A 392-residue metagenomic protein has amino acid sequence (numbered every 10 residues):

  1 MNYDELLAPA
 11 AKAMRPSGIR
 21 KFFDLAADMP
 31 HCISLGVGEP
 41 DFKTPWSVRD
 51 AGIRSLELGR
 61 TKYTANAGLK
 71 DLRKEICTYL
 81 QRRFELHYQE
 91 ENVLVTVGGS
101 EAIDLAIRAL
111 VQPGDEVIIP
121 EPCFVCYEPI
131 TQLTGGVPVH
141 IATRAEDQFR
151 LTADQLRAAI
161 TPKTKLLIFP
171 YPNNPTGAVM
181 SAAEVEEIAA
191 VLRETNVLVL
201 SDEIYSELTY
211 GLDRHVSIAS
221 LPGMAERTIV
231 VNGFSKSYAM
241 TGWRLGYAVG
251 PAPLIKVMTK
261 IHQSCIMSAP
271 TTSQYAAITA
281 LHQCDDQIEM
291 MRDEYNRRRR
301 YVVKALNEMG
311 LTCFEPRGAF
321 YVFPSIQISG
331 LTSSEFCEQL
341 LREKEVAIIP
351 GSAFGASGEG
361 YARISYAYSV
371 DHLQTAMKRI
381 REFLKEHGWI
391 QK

Functional and structural regions predicted by a protein language model:
M1-M14, F23-M29, I33, V37-S55 (+1 more regions): PLP-dependent class I/II
G59-Y63, M291: A short acidic, glycine-rich active-site loop that binds or catalyzes chemistry on phosphate/adenosine moieties
Y63-V97: Conserved N-terminal alpha-helix of the aminotransferase class I/II PLP-enzyme fold
